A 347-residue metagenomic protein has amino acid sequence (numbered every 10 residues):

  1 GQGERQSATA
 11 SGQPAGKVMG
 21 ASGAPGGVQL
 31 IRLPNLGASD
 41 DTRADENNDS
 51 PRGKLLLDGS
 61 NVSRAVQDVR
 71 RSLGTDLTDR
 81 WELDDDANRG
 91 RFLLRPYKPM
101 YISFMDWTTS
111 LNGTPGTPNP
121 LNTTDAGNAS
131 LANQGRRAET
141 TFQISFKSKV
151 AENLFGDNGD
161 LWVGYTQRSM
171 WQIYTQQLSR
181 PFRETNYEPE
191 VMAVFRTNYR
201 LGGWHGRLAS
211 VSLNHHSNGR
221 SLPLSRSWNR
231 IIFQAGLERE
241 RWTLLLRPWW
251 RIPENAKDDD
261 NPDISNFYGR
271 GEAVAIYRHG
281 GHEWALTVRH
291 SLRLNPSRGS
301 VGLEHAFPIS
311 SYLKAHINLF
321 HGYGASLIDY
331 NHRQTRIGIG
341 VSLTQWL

Functional and structural regions predicted by a protein language model:
R5-L178, T185-P189: Outer-membrane beta-barrel initiation region
L93-T108, D160-G164, S210-S212, T243-R247 (+4 more regions): Residue-level detector of the transmembrane beta-barrel scaffold of outer-membrane proteins
G127-L131, Q167-S169, A209-G219, L244-I252 (+3 more regions): Transmembrane beta-strand segments that form the barrel wall of outer-membrane beta-barrel proteins
A138-I144, G159, R183-P189, R207 (+4 more regions): Residues that define the transmembrane beta-barrel architecture of outer-membrane proteins
S148-V150, A193-T197, H215, L237-R239 (+3 more regions): Residue-level signature of outer-membrane beta-barrel architecture
A151-L161, T197-L208, E240-T243, R278-G281 (+2 more regions): Short loop/turn motifs that connect adjacent beta-strands in outer-membrane beta-barrel proteins
H216-S291: Detector for outer-membrane/organellar transmembrane beta-barrel domains, recognizing the amphipathic beta-strand
I317, R333-L347: Outer-membrane beta-barrel "beta-signal"
